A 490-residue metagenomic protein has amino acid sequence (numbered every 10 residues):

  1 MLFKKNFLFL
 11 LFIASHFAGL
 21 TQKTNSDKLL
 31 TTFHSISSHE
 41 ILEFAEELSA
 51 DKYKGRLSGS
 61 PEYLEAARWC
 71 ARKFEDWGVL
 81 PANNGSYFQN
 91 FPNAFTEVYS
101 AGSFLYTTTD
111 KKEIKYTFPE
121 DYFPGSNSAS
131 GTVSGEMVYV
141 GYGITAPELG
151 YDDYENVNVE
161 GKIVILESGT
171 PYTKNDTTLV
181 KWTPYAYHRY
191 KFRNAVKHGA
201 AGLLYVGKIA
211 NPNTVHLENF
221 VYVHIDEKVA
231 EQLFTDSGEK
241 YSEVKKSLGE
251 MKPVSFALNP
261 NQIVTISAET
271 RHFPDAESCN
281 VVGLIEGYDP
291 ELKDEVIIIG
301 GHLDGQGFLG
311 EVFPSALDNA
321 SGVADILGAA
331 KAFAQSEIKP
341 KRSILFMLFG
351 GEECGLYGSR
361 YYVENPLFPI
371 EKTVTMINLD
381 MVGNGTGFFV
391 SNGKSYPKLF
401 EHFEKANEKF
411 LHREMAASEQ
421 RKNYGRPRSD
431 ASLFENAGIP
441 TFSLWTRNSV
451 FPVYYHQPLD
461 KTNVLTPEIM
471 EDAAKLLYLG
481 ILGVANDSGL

Functional and structural regions predicted by a protein language model:
M1-T24: Bacterial Sec-dependent N-terminal signal peptides
T24-L29, T109-D110, D121-N156, N219-S315 (+2 more regions): Soluble metallo-hydrolase cores and metallopeptidase-like ectodomains found primarily in the secretory/periplasmic
D27-S35, D51-P61, S126-S128, L149-Y151 (+7 more regions): Second-shell loop/turn segments in exported
K28-T31, I36, E40-E43, E47 (+14 more regions): Extracytoplasmic/secreted proteins, especially bacterial periplasmic and envelope-associated proteins
S35-Y53, S58-P81, T107, N156-N158 (+4 more regions): Catalytic-core environment of secreted peptidases
D51-T173: Noncatalytic luminal/extracellular "stalk/propeptide" segments of secretory-pathway proteins
K115-Y116, E155, Y222-I225, A230-Y241 (+1 more regions): Metal-dependent peptidase/peptidase-like ectodomains
K331, Q335, F451-L490: His/Asp/Glu-rich mid-to-C-terminal helical/loop segments that flank catalytic regions of hydrolases
